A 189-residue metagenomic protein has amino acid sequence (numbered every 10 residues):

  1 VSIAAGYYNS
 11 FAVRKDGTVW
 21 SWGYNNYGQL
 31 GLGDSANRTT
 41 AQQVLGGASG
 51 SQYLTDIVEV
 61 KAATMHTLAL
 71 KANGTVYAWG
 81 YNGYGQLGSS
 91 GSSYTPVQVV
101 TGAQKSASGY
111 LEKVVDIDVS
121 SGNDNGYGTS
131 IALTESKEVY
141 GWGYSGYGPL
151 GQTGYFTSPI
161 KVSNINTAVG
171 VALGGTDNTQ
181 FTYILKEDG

Functional and structural regions predicted by a protein language model:
S2, R14-T18, T55-K61, A72-T75 (+3 more regions): Tandem repeat domain/solenoid detector
A4, D118-D124, A172-T176: Structural signature of eukaryotic scaffold interfaces centered on beta-propeller domains
N9-A12, S21, H66-A69, A78 (+3 more regions): Conserved core positions of repeat-based scaffolds
W20-T40, V44, Y77-V99, A107 (+2 more regions): Short glycine/serine- and acidic-residue-enriched loop/turn motifs that recur at repeat junctions
A36, A48-G50, A103-K105, I165-A168: Short coil/turn segments at the loop-to-beta-strand junctions that recur within blades of beta-propeller repeat folds
S49-T55, Q104-E112, N123-G126, D177: Short glycine-/Asp-/Thr-/Trp-enriched loop segments that recur within the blades of beta-propeller repeat domains
